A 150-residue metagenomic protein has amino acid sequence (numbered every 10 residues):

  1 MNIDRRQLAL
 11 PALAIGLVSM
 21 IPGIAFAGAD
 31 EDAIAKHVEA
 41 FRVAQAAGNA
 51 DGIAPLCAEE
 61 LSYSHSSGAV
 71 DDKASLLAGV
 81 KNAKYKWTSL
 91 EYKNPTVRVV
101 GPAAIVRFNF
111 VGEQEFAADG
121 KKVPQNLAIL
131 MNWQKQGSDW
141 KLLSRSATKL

Functional and structural regions predicted by a protein language model:
N2-D4, L10-E60: Short, low-complexity N-terminal intrinsically disordered segments enriched in polar/charged residues
F41, G52-I53, L61, L76 (+2 more regions): Hydrophobic pocket/interface hotspot
Q45, E60-D71, A83-K86: A short gly/proline-enriched turn/hairpin at secondary-structure junctions
C57, F110-G112, S146-A147: Short beta-strand segments enriched in hydrophobic/aromatic residues within well-folded beta-rich domains
C57-E59, K93, L127-I129: Residues that flank catalytic or metal-binding motifs in active/ligand-binding sites
S62, V80-K121: Surface-exposed, charged secondary-structure patches
I105, N126-L150: Short beta-strand edge/turn micro-motifs at domain boundaries
